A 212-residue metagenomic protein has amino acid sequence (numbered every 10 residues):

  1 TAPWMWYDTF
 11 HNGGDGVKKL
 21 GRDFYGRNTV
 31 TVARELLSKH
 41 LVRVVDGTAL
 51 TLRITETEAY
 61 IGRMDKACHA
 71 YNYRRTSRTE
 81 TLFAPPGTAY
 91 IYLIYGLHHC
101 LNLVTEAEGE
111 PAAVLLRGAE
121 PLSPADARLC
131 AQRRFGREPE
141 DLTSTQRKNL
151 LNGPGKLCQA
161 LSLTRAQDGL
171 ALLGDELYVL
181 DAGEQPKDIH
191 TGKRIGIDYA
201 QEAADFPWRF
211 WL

Functional and structural regions predicted by a protein language model:
T1, G14-D15: Residue-level detector of intrinsically disordered, flexible termini and proteolytic processing junctions
T1-A2, T9: Ala/Thr-enriched low-complexity intrinsically disordered regions
W4-W6, V32: Short, low-complexity, intrinsically disordered N-terminal segments
Y7-G13: Short, positively charged and aromatic/hydrophobic N-terminal segments
D15-L212: Conserved, well-structured core segments that form or line functional sites
